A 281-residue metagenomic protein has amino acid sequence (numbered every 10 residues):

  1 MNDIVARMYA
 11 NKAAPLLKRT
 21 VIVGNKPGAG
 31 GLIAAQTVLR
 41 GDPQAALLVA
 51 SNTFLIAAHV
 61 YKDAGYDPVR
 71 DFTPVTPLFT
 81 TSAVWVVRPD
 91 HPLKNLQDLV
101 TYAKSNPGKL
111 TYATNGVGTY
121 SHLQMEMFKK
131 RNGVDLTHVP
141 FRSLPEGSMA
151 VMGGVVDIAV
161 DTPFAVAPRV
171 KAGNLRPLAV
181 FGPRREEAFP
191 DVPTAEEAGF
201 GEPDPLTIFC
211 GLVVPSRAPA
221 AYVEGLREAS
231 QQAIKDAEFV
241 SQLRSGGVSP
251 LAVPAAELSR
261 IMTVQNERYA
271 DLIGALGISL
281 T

Functional and structural regions predicted by a protein language model:
M1-R70, K109, V117, K130-T162 (+3 more regions): N-terminal (or domain-start) structured segment
N2, A6, T76, G118 (+2 more regions): Amphipathic, non-transmembrane alpha-helical scaffold segments
A13, R40-A46, H59-E146, A195-E197 (+1 more regions): Hinge/capping helix and adjacent helix->loop/strand transition within the periplasmic-binding protein
S51-N52, P89, T162-F164, G182-P183 (+1 more regions): Short secondary-structure boundary segments
D67-L78, D135-V139, D157-I158, A167-P205 (+1 more regions): Short beta-strand->loop
K130-V134, K171, E197, A220-T281: An extracytoplasmic/periplasmic, membrane-proximal ligand-sensing/linker region
F164-A165, E238: Alpha-helix/helix-capping structural signal
